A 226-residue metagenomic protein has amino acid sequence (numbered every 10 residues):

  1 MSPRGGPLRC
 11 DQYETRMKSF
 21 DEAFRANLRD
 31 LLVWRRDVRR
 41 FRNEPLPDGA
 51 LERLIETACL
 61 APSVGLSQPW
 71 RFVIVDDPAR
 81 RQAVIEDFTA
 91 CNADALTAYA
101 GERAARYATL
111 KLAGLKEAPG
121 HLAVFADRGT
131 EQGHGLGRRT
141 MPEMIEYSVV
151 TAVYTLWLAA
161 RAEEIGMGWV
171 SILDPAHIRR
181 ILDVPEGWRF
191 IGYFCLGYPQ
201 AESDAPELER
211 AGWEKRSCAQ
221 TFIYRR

Functional and structural regions predicted by a protein language model:
G5-F24, V38, G192-R226: C-terminal helix-cap and adjacent tail motif
C10, Q68-V149: Glycine/small-residue-rich phosphate/adenosyl-binding loop
Q12-Y13, N27-E44: Generic N-terminal amphipathic, Lys/Arg-enriched alpha-helix
L31, H121-A123, Y193-C195: Conserved hydrophobic/aromatic beta-strand scaffold that supports enzyme active sites
L54, A58-C59, L122, R128-I181: Small-aliphatic-rich amphipathic alpha-helix that forms the alpha element of a beta-alpha
L60-G65: Glycine-rich phosphate/pyrophosphate-binding beta-alpha loops
A93-A98, D183-A205: A glycine-rich helix N-cap at a beta->alpha junction
